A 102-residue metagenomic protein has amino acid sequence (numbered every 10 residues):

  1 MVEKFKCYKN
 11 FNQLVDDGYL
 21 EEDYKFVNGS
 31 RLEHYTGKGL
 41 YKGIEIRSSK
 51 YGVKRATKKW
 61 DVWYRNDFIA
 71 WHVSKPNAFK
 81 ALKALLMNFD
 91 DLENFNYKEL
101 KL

Functional and structural regions predicted by a protein language model:
M1-D61, Y97-E99: Short N-terminal "domain-start" leader segments that mark the transition from disordered tails or signal peptides into
N12-V15, F79, K83-L86: Residue-level detector of alpha-helical secondary structure
A56, A70, A84-M87: Surface-exposed charge patches in extracellular/virion surface proteins
W63-K80: A short, exposed loop/beta-hairpin motif centered on an aromatic-Gly-Thr core
L85-Y97: Short arginine-rich
